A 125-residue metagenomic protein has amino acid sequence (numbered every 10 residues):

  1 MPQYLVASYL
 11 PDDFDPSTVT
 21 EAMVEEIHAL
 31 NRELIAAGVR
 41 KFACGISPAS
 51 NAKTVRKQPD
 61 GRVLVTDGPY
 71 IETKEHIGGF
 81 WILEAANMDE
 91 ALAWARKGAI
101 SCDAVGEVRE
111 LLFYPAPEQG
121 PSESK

Functional and structural regions predicted by a protein language model:
M1-K125: Conserved, structured core segments of small domains
